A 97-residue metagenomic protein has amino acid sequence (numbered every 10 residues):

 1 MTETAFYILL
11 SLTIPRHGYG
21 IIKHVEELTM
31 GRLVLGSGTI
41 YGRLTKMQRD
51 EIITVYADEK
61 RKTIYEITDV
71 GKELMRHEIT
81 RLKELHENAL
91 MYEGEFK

Functional and structural regions predicted by a protein language model:
M1-T39: N-terminal helix-turn-helix DNA-binding core of bacterial DNA-binding proteins
I40-M47: Basic amphipathic alpha-helical segments that dock to polyanions
Q48-K60, E66: Beta-hairpin "wing" of winged helix-turn-helix
K60-I79: Basic, amphipathic "hinge/linker" alpha-helix immediately C-terminal to the N-terminal HTH DNA-binding motif
R76-K97: Amphipathic alpha-helical dimerization/coiled-coil segments that flank or bridge DNA-binding/regulatory modules
